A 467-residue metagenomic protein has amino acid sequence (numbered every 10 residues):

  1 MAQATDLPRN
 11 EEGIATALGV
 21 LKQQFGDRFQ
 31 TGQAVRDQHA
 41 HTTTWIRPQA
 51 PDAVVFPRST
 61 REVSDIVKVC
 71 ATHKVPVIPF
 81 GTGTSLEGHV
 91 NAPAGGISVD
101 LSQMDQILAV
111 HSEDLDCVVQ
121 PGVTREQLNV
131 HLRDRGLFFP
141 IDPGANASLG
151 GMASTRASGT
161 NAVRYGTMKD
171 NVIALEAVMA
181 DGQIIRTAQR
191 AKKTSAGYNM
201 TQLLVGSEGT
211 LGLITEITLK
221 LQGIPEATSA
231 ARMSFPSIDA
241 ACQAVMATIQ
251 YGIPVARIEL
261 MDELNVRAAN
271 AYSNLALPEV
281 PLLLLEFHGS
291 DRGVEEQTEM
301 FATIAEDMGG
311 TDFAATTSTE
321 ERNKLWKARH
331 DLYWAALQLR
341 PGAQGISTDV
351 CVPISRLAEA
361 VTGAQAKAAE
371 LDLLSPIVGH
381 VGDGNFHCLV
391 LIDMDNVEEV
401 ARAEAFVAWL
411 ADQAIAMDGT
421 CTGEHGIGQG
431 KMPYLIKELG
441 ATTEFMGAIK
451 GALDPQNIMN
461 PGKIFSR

Functional and structural regions predicted by a protein language model:
M1-K68, T84-L115, E263-S273, T319-S347 (+1 more regions): N-terminal flexible segment immediately upstream of the FAD-binding catalytic core in FAD-dependent oxidoreductases
D27, I415-I427, G440, P455-M459: Alpha-helix capping/hinge segments and adjacent helical runs
T31-H39, G223, S229, S234-F406 (+2 more regions): C-terminal substrate-recognition/cap domain of FAD-linked oxidoreductases
Q106-E259, M459: FAD-binding subdomain of flavoenzyme oxidoreductases
Q183, M432-R467: Activity-critical C-terminal alpha-helical subdomain
